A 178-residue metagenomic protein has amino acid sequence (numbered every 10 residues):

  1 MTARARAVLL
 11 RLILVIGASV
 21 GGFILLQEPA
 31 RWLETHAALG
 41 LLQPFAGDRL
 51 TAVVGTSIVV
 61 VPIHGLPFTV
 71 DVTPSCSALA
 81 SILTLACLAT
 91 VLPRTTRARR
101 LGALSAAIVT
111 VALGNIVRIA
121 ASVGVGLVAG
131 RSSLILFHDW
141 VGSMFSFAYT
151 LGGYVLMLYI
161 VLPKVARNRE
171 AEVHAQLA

Functional and structural regions predicted by a protein language model:
M1-A178: Hydrophobic N-terminal alpha-helices or hydrophobic patches in metabolic proteins across all domains of life
